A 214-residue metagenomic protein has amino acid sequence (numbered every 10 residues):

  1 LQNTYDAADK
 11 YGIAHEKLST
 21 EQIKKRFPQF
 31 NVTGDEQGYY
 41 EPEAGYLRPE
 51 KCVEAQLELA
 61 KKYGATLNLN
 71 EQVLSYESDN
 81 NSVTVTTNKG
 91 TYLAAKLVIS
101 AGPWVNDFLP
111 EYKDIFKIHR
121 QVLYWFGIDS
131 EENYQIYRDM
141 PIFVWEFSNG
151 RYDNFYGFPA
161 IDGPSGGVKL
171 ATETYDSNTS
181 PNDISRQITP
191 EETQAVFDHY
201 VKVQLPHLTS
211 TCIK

Functional and structural regions predicted by a protein language model:
L1-R26, F155: Dinucleotide-binding Rossmann-like beta1-alpha1 core, especially the glycine-rich loop that anchors the ADP
Q2-T4, T20, C52-V53, G167-V168 (+1 more regions): A general structural signal for well-ordered alpha-helical segments in protein cores
E16-L18, T66-N68, T211-K214: General small-molecule cofactor/ligand-binding pocket signal
L18-T33, S165-S177: Mobile beta-alpha loop/short-helix "lid" or hinge segments that flank ligand
F27-D35, E77-T84: A short, glycine/Asx- and small/polar-enriched loop/turn that sits immediately N-terminal to a beta-strand
E36-E41, K169: Short, hydrophobic/proline-enriched secondary-structure or compact coil segments at domain edges
Y40-K96, S100: Helical element adjacent to the flavin cofactor pocket in flavoenzyme catalytic cores
T91-Y92, K96, P103-K214: Active-site substrate-recognition segment that forms the wall of the catalytic cavity or substrate channel
